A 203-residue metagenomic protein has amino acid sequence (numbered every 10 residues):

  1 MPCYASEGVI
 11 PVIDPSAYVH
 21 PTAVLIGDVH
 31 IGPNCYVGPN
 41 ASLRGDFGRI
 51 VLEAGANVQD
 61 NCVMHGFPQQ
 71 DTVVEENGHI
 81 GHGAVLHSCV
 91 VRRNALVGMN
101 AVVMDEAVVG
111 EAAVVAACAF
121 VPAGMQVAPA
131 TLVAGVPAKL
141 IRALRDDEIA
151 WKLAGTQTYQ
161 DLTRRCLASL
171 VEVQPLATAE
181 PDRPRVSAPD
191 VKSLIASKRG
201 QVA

Functional and structural regions predicted by a protein language model:
M1-V12, D46, A54, D60-C62 (+3 more regions): Glycine-rich hexapeptide-repeat left-handed beta-helix
I13-G66: A positional/architectural concept
Q201-A203: Eukaryotic compositionally biased low-complexity/IDR segments
